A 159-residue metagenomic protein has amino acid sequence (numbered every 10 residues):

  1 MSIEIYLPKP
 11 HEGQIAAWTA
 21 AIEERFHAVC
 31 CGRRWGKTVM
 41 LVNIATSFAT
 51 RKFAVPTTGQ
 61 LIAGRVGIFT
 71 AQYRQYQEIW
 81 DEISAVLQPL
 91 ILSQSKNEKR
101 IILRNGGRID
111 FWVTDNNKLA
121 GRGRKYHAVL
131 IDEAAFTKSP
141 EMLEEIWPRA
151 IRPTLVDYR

Functional and structural regions predicted by a protein language model:
M1-R159: Phosphate/NTP-binding elements of NTP-utilizing enzymes
